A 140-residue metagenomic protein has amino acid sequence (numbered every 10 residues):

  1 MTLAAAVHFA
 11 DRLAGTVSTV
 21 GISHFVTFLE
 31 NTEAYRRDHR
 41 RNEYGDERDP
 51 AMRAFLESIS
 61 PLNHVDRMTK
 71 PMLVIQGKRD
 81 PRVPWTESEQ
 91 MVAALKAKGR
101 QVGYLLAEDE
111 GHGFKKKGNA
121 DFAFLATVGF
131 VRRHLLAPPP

Functional and structural regions predicted by a protein language model:
M1-P140: Active-site-proximal cap/loop segments of hydrolase catalytic domains
